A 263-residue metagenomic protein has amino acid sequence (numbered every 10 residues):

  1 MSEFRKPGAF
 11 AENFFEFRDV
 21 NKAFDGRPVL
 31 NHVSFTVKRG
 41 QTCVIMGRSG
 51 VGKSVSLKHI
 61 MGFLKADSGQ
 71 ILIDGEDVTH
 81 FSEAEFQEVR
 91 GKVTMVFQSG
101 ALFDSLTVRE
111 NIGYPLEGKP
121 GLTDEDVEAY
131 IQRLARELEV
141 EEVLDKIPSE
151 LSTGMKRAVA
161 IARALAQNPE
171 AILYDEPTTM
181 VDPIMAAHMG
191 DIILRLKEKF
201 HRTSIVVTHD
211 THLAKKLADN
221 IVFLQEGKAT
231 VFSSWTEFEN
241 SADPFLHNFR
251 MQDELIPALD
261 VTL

Functional and structural regions predicted by a protein language model:
M61: Helix-to-loop junction immediately C-terminal to a conserved catalytic motif
D77, D124-E142: Conserved ABC ATPase "signature" region
R109-E117, E128: Short helical segment in ABC ATPase nucleotide-binding domains corresponding to the A-loop/adjacent helical element
I147-L151, M155: Conserved ABC ATPase signature
N168: Conserved catalytic motifs of ABC-family nucleotide-binding domains
I172-D175: Catalytic Walker B motif of ABC-type/P-loop ATPase nucleotide-binding domains
T208-H209: H-loop/switch region of ABC-family ATPase nucleotide-binding domains
